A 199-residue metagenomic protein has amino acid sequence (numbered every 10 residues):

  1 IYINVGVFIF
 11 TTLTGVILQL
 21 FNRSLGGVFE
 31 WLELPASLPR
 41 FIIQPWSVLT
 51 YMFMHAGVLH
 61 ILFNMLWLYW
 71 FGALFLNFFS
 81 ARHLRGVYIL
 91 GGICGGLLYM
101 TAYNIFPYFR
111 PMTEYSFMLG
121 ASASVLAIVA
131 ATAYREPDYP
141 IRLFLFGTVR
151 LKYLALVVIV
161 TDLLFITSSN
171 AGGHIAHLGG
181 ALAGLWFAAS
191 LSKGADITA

Functional and structural regions predicted by a protein language model:
I1-A199: A detector for small-residue-rich transmembrane helices and their helix-helix packing motifs
